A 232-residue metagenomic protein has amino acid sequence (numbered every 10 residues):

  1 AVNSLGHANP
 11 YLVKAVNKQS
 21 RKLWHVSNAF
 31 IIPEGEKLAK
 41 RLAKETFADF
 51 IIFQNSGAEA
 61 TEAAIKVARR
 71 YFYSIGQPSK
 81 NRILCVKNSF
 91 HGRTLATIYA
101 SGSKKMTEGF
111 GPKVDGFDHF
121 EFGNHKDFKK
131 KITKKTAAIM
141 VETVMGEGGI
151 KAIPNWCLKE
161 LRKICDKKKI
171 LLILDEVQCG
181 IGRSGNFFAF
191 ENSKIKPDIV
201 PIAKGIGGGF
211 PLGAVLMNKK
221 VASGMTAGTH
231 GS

Functional and structural regions predicted by a protein language model:
A1-S232: Conserved N-terminal phosphate-binding loop of PLP-dependent enzymes in the Aspartate aminotransferase
